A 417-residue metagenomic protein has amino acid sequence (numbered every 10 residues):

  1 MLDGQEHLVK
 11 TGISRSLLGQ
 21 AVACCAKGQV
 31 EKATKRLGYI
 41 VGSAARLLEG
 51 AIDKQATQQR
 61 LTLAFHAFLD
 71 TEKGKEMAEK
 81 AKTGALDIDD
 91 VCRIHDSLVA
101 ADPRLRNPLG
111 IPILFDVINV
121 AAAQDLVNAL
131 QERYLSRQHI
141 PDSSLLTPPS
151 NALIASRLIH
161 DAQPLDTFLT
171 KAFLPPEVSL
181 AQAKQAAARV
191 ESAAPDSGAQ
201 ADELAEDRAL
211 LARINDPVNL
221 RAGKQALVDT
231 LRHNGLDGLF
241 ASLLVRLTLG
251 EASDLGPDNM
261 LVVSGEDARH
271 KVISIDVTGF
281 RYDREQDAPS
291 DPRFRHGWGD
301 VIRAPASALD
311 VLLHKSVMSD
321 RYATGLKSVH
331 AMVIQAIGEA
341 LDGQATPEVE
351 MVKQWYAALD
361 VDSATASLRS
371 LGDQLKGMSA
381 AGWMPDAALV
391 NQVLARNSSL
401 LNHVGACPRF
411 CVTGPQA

Functional and structural regions predicted by a protein language model:
M1-E191, E251: Conserved ATP-binding subdomain of kinase catalytic cores across diverse folds
L18, L61-F65, D70-A78, L86-V91 (+12 more regions): Short amphipathic alpha-helical segments that mediate assembly, nucleic-acid/protein binding, or membrane association
K32-L37, F115-N119, L227-L236, R246-L247 (+7 more regions): Conserved aromatic-histidine-acidic binding/catalytic patches
G42, R46-E49, D53-K54, A121 (+3 more regions): Conserved kinase catalytic-core segment
A129, S179, N215-R232, L243-G250 (+3 more regions): Catalytic and binding regions of secreted/periplasmic enzymes and modules that target cell-wall glycans
D166-A181, V228, R295-L309: A recognition module on extended beta-rich or small alphabeta surfaces enriched in W/G with H and D/E
R189-A199, F240-R246: Active-site-proximal segment of zinc-dependent metalloprotease catalytic domains
D267-P415: C-terminal catalytic region of ATP-dependent kinase domains
